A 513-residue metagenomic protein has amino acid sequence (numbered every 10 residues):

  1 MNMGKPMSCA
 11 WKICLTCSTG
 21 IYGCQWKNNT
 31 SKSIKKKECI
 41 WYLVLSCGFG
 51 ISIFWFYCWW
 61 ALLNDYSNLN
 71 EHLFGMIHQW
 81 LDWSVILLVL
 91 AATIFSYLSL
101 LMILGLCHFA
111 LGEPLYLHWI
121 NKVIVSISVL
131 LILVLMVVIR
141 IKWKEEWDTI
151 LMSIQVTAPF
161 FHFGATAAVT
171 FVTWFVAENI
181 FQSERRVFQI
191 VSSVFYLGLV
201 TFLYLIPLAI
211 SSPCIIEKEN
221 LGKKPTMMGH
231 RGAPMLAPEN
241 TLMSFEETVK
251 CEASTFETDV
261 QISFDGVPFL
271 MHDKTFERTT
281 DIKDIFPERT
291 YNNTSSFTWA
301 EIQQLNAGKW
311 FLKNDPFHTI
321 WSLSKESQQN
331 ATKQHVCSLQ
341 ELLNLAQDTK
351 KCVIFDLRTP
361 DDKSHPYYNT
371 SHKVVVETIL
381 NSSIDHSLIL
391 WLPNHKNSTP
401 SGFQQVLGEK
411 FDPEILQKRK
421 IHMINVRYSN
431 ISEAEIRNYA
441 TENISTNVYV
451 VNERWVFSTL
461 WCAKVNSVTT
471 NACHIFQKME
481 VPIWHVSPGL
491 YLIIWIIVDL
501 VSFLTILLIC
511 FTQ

Functional and structural regions predicted by a protein language model:
M1-Q513: Phosphate-group recognition and catalysis centered on beta-loop-alpha active-site segments
